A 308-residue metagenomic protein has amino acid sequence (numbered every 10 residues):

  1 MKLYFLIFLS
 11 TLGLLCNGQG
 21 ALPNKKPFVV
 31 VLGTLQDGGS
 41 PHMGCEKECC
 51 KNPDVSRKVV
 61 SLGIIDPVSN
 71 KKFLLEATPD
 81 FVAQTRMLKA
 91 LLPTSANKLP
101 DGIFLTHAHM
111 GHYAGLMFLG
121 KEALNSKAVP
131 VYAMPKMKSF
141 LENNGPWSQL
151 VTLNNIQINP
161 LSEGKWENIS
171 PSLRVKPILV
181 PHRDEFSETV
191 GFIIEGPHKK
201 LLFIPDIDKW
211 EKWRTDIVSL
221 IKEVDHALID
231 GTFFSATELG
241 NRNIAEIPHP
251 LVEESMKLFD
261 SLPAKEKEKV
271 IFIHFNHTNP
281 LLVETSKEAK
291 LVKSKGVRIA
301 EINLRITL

Functional and structural regions predicted by a protein language model:
Y4-L12: Sec-dependent N-terminal signal peptides
C16-G20: Boundary at the C-terminal end of the N-terminal hydrophobic targeting segment
A21-S95, I158-L220, R305-L308: Core dinuclear metal-dependent hydrolase active-site scaffold
K25, K127, V151-Q157, S170-L173 (+1 more regions): A short helix-to-beta-strand connector/capping loop
G39, Y113-A114, T237, P280: Glycine/Thr-rich phosphate-binding loops of Rossmann-like dinucleotide-binding domains
D66-Y132, D225: Active-site metal-binding motif and surrounding structural segment of the metallo-beta-lactamase
K136-G145: A short, active-site helix/loop in glycosyltransferases that binds the activated sugar's phosphate group
H198-K200, I207-L304: Cap/insert and terminal regions of metallo-dependent hydrolase folds
